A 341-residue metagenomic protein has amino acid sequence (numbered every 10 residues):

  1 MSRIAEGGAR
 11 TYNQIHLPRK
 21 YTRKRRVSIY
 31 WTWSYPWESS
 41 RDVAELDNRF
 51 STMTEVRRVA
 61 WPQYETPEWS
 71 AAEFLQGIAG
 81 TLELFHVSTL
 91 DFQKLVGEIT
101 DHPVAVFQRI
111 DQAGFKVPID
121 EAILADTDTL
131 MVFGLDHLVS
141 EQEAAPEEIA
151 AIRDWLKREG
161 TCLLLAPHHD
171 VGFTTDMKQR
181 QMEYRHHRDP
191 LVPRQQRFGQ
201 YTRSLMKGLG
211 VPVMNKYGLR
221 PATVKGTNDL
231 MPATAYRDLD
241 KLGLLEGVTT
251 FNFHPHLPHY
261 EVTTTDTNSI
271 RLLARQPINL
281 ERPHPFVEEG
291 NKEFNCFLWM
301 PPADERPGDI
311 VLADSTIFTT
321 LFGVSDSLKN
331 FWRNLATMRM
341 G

Functional and structural regions predicted by a protein language model:
M1-G341: Short, surface-exposed patches at the edges or C-terminal ends of soluble domains, predominantly
